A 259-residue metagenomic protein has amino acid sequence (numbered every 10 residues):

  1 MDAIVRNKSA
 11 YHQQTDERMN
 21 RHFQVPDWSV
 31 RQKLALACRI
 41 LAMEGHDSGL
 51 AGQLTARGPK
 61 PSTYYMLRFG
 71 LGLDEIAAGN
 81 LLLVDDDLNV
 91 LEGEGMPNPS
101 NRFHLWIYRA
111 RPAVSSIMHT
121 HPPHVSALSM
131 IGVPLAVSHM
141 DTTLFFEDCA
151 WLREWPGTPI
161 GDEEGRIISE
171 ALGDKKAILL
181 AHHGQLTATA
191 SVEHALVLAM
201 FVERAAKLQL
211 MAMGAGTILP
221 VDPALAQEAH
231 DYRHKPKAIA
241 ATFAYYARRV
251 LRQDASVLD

Functional and structural regions predicted by a protein language model:
D2-D259: Glycine-rich flexible loops
